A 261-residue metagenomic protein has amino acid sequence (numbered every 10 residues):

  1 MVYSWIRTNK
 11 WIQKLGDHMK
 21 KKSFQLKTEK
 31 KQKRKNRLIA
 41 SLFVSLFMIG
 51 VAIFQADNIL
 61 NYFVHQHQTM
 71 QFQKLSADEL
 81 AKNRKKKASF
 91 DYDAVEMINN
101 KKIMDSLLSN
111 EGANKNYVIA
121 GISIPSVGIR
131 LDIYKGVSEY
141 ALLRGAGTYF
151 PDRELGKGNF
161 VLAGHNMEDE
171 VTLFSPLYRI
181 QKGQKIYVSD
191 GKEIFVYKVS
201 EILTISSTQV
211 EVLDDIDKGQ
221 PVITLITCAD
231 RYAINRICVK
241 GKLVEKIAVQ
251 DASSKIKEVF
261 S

Functional and structural regions predicted by a protein language model:
V2-K35: N-terminal Lys/Arg-rich, disordered targeting/topogenic segments
E29, K33-S261: Solvent-exposed, non-transmembrane regions of membrane-associated and secreted proteins
